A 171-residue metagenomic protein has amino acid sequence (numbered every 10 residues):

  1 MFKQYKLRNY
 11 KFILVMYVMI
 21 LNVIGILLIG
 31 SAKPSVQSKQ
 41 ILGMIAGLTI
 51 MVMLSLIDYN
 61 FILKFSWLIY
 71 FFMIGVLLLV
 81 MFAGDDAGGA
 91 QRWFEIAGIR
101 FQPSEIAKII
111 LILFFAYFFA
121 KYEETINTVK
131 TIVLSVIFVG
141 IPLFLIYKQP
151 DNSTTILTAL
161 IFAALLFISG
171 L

Functional and structural regions predicted by a protein language model:
M1-V18, I62: N-terminal membrane topogenic signal
V15-L171: Hydrophobic alpha-helical transmembrane segments of multi-pass inner membrane proteins, especially in bacterial systems
